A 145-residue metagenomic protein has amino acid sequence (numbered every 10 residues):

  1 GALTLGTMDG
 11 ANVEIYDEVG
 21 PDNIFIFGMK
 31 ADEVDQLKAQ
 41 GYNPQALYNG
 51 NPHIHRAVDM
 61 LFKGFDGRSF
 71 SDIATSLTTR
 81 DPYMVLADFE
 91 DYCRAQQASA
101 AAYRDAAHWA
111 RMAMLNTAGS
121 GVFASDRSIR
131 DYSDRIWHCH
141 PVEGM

Functional and structural regions predicted by a protein language model:
G1-A113, T117-V122, D126-R127, D131-M145: Catalytic binding pocket for nucleotide-activated donors in carbohydrate/polymer assembly enzymes
